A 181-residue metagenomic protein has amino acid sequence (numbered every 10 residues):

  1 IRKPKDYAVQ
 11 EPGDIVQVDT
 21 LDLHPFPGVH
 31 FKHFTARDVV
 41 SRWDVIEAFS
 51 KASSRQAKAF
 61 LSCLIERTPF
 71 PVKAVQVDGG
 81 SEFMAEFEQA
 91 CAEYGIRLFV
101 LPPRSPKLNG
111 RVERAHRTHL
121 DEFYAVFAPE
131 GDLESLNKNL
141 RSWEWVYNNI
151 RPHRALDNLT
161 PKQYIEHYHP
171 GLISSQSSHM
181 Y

Functional and structural regions predicted by a protein language model:
I1-A8, P12-D14, A85, Y94 (+2 more regions): C-terminal domain-tail junction helix/linker
I1-R37, Q56-A59, F70, S177-Y181: Mobile-element integrase/transposase regions, centering on the N-terminal DNA-binding/Zn-coordinating module
T20, V39, K51, G79 (+1 more regions): Residues immediately flanking
A36, R111-L120: A structural motif
I46-F70, A74: Active-site beta-loop-alpha junctions of metal-dependent nucleic acid enzymes, especially the RNase H-like/DDE
A52, F70-A85, R104, D157-K162: Acidic/histidine-rich, metal-coordinating catalytic segments
A74-G79, E93-R111, F127-D132: RNase H-like polynucleotidyl transferase catalytic core
